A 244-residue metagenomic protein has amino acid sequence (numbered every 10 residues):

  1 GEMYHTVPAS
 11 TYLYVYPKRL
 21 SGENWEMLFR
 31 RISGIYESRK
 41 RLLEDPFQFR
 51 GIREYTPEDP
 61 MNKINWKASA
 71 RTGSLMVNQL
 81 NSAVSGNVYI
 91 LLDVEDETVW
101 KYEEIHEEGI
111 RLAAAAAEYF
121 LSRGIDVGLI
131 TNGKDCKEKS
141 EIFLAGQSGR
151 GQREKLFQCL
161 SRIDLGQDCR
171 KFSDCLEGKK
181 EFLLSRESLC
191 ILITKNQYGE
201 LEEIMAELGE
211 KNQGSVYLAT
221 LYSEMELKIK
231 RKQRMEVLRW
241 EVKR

Functional and structural regions predicted by a protein language model:
G1-K139, L189: An amphipathic, basic-hydrophobic helix/alpha-beta surface used to engage anionic, phosphate-rich ligands or surfaces
C136, R150, E154, Q158-R244: Von Willebrand factor type A / integrin I
Q147: Histidine/acidic-rich helix-loop-helix segments that form or flank divalent-metal centers in metalloenzyme catalytic
